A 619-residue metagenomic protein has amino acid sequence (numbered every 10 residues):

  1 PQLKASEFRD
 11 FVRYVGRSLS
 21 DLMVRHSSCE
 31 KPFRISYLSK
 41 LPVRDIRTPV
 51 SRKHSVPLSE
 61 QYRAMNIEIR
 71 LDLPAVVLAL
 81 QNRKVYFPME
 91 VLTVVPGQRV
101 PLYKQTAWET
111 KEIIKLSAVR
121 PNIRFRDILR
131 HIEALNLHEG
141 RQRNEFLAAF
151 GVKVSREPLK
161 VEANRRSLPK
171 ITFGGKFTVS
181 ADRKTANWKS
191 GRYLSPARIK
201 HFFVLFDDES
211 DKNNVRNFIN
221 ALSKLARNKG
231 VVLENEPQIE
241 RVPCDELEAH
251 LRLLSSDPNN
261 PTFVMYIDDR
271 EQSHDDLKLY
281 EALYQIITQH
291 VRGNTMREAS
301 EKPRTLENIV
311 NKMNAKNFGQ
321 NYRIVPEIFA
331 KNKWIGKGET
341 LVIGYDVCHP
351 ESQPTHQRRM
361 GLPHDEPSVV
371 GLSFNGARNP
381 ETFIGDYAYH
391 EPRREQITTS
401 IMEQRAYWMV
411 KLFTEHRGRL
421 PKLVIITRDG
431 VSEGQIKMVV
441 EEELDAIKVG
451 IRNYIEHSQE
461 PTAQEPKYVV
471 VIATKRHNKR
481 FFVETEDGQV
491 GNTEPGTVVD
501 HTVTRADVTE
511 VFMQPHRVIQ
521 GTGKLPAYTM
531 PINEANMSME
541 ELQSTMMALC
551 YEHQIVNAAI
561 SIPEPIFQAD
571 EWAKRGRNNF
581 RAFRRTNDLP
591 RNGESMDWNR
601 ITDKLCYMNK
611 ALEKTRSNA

Functional and structural regions predicted by a protein language model:
P1-A619: Long, low-complexity, intrinsically disordered terminal regions
